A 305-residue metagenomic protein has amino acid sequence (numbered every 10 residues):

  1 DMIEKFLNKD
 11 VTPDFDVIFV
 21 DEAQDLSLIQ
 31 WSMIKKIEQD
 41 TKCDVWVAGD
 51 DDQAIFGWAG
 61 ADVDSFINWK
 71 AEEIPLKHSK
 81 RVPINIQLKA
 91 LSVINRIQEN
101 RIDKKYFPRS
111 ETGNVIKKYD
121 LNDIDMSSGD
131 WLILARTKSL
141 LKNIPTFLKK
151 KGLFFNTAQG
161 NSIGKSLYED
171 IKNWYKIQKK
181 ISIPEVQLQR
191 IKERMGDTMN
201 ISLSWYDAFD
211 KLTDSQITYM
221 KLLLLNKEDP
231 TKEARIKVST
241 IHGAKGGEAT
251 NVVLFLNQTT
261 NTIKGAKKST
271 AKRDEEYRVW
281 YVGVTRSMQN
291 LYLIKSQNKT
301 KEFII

Functional and structural regions predicted by a protein language model:
D1-E4: Inter-Walker segment of RecA-like/P-loop motor cores
V17, Q24-T112, L132-K150, N156-S166 (+5 more regions): Conserved helicase motor core of SF1/SF2 NTP-dependent helicases
T112-G129: Conserved interdomain hinge at the start of the Helicase C-terminal
L153-F154, I171: Acyl-group transfer acyltransferase/transacylase scaffold of fatty acid/polyketide systems
G160-K180: Non-catalytic, alpha-helical, charged scaffold/linker segments that couple or flank catalytic or architectural cores
N173-I294: Conserved helicase C-terminal RecA-like lobe
L293, K299-I304: Substrate-binding beta-hairpin/strand module that engages nucleic acids
